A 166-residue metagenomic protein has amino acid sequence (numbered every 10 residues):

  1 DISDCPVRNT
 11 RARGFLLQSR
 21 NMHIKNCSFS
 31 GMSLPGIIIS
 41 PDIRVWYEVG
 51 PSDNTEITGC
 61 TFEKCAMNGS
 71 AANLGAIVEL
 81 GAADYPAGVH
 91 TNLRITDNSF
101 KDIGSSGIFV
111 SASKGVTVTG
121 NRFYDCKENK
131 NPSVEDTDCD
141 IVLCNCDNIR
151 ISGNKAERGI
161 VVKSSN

Functional and structural regions predicted by a protein language model:
D1-S3: Extracellular polysaccharide-degrading/modifying enzymes targeting complex plant/algal/animal polysaccharides
R11-Q18, S33-S40, A66-L74, D102-S111 (+2 more regions): Short glycine/acidic-rich loop motifs that flank beta-strands on beta-rich extracellular proteins
A12, I43-E48, E79-P86, D138-D140: Short, recurring structural edge motifs at helix starts
S19, S52-D53, H90, S113 (+2 more regions): Small-residue (G/S/T/A) turn/hinge positions that recur once per unit in extracellular repeat modules
G69-S70, V89-T96: Generic long, charged, amphipathic alpha-helical segments
N121-F123, K130-N166: Leucine-rich solenoid repeat scaffolds
